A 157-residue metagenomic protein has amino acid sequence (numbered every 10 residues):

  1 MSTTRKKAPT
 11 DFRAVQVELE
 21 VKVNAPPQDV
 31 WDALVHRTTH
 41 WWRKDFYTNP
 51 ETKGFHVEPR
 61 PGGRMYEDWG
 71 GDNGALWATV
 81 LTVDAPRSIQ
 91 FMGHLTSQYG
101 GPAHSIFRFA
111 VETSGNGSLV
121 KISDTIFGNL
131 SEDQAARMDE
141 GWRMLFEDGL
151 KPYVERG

Functional and structural regions predicted by a protein language model:
M1-T52: Hydrophobic ligand-binding cavity/cleft-lining segments
S2-T3, I126-G157: A conserved amphipathic terminal alpha-helix motif
L19-V21, W77-T82, S105-T113: Hydrophobic/aromatic beta-strand elements that line small-molecule binding cavities or substrate pockets in beta-rich
V30-L34, M65, V80, F91 (+3 more regions): Hydrophobic pocket/interface hotspot
R37-A75: Short beta-edge strand/loop motif at the mouth of beta-sheet-based domains
R64-G70, Q90-Q98: Short beta-strand segments that buttress and anchor functional surface loops
D84-I89: Short, conserved beta-turn/loop elements at beta-strand boundaries and strand-helix junctions
L95-Q98, S123-L130: Short, solvent-exposed aromatic-acidic interface loops
